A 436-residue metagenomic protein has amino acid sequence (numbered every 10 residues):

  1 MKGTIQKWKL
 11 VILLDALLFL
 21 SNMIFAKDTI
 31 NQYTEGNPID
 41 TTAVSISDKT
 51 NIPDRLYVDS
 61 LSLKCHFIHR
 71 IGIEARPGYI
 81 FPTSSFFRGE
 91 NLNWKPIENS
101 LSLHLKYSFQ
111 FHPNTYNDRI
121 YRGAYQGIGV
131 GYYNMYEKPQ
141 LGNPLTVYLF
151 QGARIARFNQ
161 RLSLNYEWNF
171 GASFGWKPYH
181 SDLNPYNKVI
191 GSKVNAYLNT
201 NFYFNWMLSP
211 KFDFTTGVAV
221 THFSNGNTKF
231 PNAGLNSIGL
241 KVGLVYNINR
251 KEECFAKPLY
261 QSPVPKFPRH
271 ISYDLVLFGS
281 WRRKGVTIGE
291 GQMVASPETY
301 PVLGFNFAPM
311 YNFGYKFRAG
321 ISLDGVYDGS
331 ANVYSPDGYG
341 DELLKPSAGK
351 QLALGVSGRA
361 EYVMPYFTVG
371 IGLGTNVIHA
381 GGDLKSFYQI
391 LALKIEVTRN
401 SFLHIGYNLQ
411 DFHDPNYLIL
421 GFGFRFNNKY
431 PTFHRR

Functional and structural regions predicted by a protein language model:
K27-Q110, V245-N249, F255-A308, R425-N427: Short glycine/proline- and aromatic-enriched beta-strand/turn motifs that initiate or cap beta-hairpins
C65-I71, I120-Q126, Q160-Y166, P210-F214 (+6 more regions): Outer-envelope beta-barrel architecture signal
F67, I97-L103, L141-V147, L162 (+9 more regions): Residues that define the transmembrane beta-barrel architecture of outer-membrane proteins
I71-Y79, V130-Y132, Y166-F174, T216-H222 (+6 more regions): Transmembrane beta-barrel strands of outer-membrane/channel proteins
I73, L103-F109, L149-I155, W168-A172 (+9 more regions): Residues on the lipid-exposed face of transmembrane beta-strands in outer-membrane beta-barrel proteins
F81, N114-Y116, W206, P210-F214 (+5 more regions): Repeated loop/turn-to-beta-strand initiation elements of outer-membrane beta-barrel proteins
G89-N93, M135-K138, N184-I190, N225-N232 (+4 more regions): Extracellular loop and loop/strand-boundary signature of outer-membrane beta-barrel proteins
N236-K257, P415-R436: Outer-membrane beta-barrel "beta-signal"
